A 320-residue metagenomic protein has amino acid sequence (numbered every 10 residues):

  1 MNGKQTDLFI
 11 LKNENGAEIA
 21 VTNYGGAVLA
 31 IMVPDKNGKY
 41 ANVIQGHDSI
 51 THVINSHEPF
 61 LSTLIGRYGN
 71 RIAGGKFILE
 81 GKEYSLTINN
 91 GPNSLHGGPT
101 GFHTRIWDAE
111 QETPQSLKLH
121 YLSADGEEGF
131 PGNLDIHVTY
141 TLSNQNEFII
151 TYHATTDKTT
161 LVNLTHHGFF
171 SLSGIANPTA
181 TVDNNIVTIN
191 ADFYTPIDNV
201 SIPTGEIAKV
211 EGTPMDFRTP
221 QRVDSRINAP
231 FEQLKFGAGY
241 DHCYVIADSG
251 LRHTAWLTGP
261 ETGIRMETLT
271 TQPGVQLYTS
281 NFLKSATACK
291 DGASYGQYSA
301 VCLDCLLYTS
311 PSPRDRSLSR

Functional and structural regions predicted by a protein language model:
M1-H47, G74-Y84, I88: Beta-strand-rich N-terminal accessory domains
M1-N2, K12-N23, L122-G174, T179 (+1 more regions): Acidic, contiguous internal or C-terminal segments within carbohydrate-active enzymes that form a structured patch used
M1-Q5, K12-E14, E83, T87-Q145: Extended, loop-rich substrate-binding clefts of extracytoplasmic carbohydrate-active enzymes
I10, E18-A20, I106-D108, H137-T141 (+4 more regions): Short, surface-exposed charged micro-motifs
V43-F102, I202-P203, I207-K209, P214-D216: Active-site loop/turn microenvironments that scaffold catalytic and metal-binding pockets
G97-F102, W107, G250-L307: Acidic/His-leaning functional-site neighborhoods
N177-P260, R265: Active-site/ligand-binding surface loops and adjacent short beta/alpha elements that line catalytic pockets across
Y308-D315: Conserved small/polar residues in nucleotide/adenosyl-binding loops
